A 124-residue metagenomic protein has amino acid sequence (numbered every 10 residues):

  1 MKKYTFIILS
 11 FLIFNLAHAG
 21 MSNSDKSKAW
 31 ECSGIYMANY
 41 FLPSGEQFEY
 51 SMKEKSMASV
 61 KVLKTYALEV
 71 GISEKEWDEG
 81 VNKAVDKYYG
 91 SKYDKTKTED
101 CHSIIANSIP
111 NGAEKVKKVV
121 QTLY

Functional and structural regions predicted by a protein language model:
Y4-F14: Sec-dependent N-terminal signal peptides
A17-A19: Boundary at the C-terminal end of the N-terminal hydrophobic targeting segment
M21-S22, G90: Residues embedded in well-ordered secondary-structure elements
S22-I72: Short N-proximal segments of mature Sec-exported proteins
S51-Y124: Compact alpha-helical subdomains of small soluble proteins
